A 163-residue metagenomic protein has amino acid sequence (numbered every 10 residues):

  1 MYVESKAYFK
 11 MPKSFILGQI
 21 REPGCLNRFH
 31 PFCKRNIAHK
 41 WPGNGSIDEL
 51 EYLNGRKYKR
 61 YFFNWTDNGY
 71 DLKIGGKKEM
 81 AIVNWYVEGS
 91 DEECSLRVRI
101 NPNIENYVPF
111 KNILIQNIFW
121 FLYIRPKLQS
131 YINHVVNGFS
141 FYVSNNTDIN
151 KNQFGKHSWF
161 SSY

Functional and structural regions predicted by a protein language model:
M1-P42, F160-Y163: Hydrophobic ligand-binding cavity/cleft-lining segments
K6-A7, P31-F32, G55-Y58, Y107-N112: Short hydrophobic/aromatic-rich motifs at helix boundaries and adjacent loops
K6-K10, Y61, Y86: Generic structural detector for well-ordered beta-strands
M11, N54-R56, T66, G89 (+1 more regions): Beta-strand elements of well-folded, non-transmembrane domains
E22-G24, K34-N36, Y58-F62, K111-Q116: Short amphipathic alpha-helical segments, especially helix-boundary/capping motifs
N27, I37-I82, E93-S95, S130-N145 (+2 more regions): Glycine-rich portal/gate segments that line the openings of hydrophobic small-molecule binding cavities
G76-H134, N150-N152: Beta-strand/loop substructures that line and gate deep hydrophobic ligand-binding cavities in soluble
